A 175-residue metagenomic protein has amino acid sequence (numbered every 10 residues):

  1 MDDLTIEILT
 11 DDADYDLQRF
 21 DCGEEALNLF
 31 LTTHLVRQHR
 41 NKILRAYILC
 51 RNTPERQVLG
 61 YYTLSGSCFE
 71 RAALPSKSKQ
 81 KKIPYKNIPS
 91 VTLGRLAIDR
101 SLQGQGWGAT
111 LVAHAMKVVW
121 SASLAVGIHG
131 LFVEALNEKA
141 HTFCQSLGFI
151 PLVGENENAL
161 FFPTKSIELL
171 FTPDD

Functional and structural regions predicted by a protein language model:
M1-R37, N41, R56-Q57: Short amphipathic alpha-helix that is part of the acyltransferase structural core
A46-N52: Cytosolic beta-strand hydrophobic patch enriched in CBS
E55, Y61-R95: Conserved acyl-donor/pantetheine-binding loop and adjacent beta-alpha core of acyl/acetyltransferases and related
L59-G60, V153: A structural microfeature
G104-V118, S146: Conserved acetyl-CoA-binding loop-helix of GNAT-fold acetyltransferases
V112, N137-A140, N156-P163: Short glycine/proline-centered loop/turn elements that form peptide/ligand docking sites
W120, V126, E134-G154: Conserved active-site alpha-helix within GNAT-family acetyltransferase domains
